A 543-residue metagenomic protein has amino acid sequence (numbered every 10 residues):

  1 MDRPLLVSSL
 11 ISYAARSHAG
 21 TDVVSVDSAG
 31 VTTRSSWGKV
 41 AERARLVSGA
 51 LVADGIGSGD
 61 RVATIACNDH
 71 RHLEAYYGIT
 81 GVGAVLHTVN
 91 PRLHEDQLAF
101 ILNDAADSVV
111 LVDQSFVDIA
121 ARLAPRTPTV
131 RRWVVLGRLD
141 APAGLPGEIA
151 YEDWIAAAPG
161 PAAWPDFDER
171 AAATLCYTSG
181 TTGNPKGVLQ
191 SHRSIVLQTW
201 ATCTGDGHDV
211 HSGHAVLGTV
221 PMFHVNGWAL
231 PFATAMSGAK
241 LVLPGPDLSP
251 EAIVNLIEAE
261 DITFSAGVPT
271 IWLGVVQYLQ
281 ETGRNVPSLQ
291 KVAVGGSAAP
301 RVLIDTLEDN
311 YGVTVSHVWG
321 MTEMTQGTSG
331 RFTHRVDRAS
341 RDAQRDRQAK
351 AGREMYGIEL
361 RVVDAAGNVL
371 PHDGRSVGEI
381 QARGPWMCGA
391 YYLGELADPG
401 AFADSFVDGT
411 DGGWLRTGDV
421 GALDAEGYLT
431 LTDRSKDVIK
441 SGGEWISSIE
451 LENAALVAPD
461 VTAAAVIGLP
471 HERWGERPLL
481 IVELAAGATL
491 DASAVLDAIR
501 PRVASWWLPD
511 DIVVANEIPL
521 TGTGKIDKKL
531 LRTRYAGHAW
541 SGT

Functional and structural regions predicted by a protein language model:
M1-L5, A141-A172: Flexible, low-complexity linker/hinge segments
D2, A53-D54, G81-D153, A486-A488 (+1 more regions): Structural core segment of the AMP-binding/adenylate-forming
V23-D69, L73-Y77, H94-A99, E152-D153: Conserved AMP-binding/adenylate-forming core of the ANL superfamily
L51-I56, A158-R170, L175-L217, A229 (+1 more regions): Conserved adenylate-forming
L93, V110-V112, S265, G384 (+6 more regions): AMP-binding/adenylate-forming catalytic core of the ANL superfamily
V196-A215, F223-T263, Y278-L279: Conserved AMP-binding/adenylation subdomain of ANL enzymes
M236, I262-G267, V276-D346, E359 (+2 more regions): Gly/Ser/Thr-rich phosphate-binding loop
R353-G357, A366-S405, E444-I446: Conserved ATP/PPi-binding loop(s) of AMP-dependent carboxylate-activating enzymes
